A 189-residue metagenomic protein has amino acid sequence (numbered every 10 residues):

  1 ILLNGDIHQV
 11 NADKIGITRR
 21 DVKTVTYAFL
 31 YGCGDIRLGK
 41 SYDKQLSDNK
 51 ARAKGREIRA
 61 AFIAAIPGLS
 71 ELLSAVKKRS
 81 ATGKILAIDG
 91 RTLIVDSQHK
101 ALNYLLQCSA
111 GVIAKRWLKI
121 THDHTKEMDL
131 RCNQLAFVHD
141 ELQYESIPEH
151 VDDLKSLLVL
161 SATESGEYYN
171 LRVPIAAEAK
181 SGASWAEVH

Functional and structural regions predicted by a protein language model:
I1-H189: Conserved catalytic core of nucleotide polymerization and phosphodiester-bond processing enzymes
